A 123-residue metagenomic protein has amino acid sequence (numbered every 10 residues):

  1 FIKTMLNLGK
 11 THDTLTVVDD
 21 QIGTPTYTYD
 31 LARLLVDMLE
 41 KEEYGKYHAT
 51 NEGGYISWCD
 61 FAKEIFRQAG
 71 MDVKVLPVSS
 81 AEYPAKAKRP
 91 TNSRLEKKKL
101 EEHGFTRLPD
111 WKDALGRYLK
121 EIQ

Functional and structural regions predicted by a protein language model:
F1-G23, Y29-D30: NAD(P)-dependent short-chain dehydrogenase/reductase
M5, L35-L39, A62-I65, L115-L119: Hydrophobic "lid"/C-terminal helical patch of Rossmann-like NAD(P)-dependent dehydrogenase/epimerase domains
G9-K10, L39-E40, Q123: Residue-level signal for alpha-helix termini/capping positions
G23, G53, T106: Glycosyltransferase donor-binding loop in the core domain
T24-D30, K41, D110: A conserved structural motif in NAD(P)-dependent oxidoreductases
L34, K41-A87, T91: Mid/C-terminal beta-alpha module of Rossmann-like enzyme folds, strongest in SDR-family dehydrogenases/epimerases
S57-K63, S79-Y118, I122-Q123: Conserved C-terminal active-site "lid" loop/helix of NAD(P)H-dependent oxidoreductases that clamps the redox cofactor
